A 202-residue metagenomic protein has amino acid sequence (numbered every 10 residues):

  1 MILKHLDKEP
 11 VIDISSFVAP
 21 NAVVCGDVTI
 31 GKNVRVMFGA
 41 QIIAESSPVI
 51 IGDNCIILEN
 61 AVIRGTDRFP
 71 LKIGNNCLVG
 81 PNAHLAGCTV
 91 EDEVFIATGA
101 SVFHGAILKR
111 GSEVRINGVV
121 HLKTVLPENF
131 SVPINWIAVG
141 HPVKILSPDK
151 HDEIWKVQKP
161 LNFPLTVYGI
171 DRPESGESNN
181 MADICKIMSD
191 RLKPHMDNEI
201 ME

Functional and structural regions predicted by a protein language model:
M1-E9, E45, E59-N60, P70-I73 (+2 more regions): Glycine-rich hexapeptide-repeat left-handed beta-helix
M1-Q41: Extended, small-residue-rich solenoid/repeat segments and analogous flexible loops that form exposed scaffolds
A40-Q41, S46-N76: A glycine-rich, hydrophobic loop/mini-helix early in the fold
